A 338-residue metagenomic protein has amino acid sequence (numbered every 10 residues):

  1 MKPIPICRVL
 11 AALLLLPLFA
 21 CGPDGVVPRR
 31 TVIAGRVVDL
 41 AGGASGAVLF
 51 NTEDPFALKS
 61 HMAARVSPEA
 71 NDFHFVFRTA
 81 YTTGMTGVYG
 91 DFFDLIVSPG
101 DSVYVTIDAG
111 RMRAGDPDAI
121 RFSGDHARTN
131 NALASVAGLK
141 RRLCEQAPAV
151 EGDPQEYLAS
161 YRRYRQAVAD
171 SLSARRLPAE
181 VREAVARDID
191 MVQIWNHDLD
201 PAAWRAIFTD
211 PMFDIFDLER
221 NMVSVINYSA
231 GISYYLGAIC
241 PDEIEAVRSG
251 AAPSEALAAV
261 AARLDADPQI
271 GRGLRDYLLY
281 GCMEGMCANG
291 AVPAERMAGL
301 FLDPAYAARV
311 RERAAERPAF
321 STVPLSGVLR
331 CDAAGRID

Functional and structural regions predicted by a protein language model:
M1-L10: Bacterial N-terminal signal peptides that target proteins for export
P17-A20: C-terminal motif of bacterial Sec signal peptides marking the signal peptidase cleavage site
P23-A184, D188-N196: A non-transmembrane, solvent-exposed segment enriched in polar/low-complexity residues
A149-L264: N-terminal, charged low-complexity regulatory/assembly segments
L158-Y161, A167-V168, M283, G299-L300 (+1 more regions): Conserved phosphate-interacting/catalytic interface
L264-I270: Solenoid-like repeat scaffolds
I270-A298: Extended alpha-helical scaffolding segments
D303-D338: N-terminal "domain-start" segment that seeds a small globular fold
